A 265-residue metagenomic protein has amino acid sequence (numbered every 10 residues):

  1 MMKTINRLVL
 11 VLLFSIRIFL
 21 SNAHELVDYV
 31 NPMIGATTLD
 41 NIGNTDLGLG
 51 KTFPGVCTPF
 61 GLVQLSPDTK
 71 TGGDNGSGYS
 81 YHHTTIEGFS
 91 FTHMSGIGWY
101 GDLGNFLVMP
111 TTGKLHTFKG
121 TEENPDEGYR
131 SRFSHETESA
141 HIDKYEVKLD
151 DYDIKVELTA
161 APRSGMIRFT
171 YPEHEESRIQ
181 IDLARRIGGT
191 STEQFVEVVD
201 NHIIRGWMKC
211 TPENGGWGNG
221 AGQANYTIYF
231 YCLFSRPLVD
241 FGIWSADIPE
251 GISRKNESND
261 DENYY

Functional and structural regions predicted by a protein language model:
M1-H24: Bacterial Sec-dependent N-terminal signal peptides
A23-Y265: Accessory carbohydrate-recognition regions in carbohydrate-active enzymes
